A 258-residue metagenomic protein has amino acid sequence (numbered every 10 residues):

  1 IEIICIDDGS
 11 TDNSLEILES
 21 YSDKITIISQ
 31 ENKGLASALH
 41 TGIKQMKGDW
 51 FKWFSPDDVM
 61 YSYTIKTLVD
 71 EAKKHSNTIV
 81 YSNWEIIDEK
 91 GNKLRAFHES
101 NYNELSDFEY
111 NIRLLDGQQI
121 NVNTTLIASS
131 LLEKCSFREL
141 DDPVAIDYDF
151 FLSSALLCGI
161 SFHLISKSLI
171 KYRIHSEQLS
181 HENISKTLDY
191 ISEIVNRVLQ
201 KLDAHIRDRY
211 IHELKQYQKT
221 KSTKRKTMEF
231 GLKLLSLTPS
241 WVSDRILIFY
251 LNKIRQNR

Functional and structural regions predicted by a protein language model:
I1-I4, N13, D23-T26: Short loop->beta transition adjacent to catalytic acidic/histidine clusters or analogous donor-positioning motifs
D7-E16, K33, S55: A conserved acidic beta->alpha catalytic loop
T11-S20, V59, Y63: Acidic helix N-cap motif at the loop->helix transition within catalytic regions of sugar-transfer enzymes
Q30-M46: Glycine-rich, basic loop-to-helix element that forms the pyrophosphate-binding segment of sugar-nucleotide handling
F51: Short aromatic/hydrophobic "clamp" motif used to bind/position activated sugar donors
S55-V59, N83: The conserved acidic donor/metal-binding loop of glycosyltransferases
Y63-R95: Conserved donor NDP-sugar-binding/catalytic core segment of glycosyltransferases
N103-K186: Conserved nucleotide-sugar donor-binding catalytic segment
